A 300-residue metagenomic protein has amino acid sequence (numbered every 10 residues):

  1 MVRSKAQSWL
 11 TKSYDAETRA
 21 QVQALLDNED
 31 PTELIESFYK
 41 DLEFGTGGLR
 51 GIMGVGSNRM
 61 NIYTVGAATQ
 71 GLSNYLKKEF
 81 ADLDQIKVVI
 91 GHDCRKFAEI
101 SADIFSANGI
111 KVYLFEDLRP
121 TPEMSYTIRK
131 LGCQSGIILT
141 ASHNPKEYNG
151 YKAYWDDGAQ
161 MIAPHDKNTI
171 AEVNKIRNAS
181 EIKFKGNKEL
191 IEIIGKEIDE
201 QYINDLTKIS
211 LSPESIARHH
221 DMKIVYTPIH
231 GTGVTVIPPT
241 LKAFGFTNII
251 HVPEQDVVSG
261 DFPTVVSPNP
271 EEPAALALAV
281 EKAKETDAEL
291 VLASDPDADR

Functional and structural regions predicted by a protein language model:
S4-S101, E192-H220: An N-terminal, well-structured beta->alpha segment
Y14, L49-G51, G56-N58, R95 (+6 more regions): Short, glycine-/Ser/Thr-/acidic-enriched flexible segments
E17, E33-S37, L42, N149-L278 (+1 more regions): Gly/Ser/Thr-enriched, mixed-charge loops and adjacent short helices that form phosphate/oxyanion-binding elements
V65, A98, A102, D166 (+1 more regions): Short, highly selective alpha-helical patches that border small-molecule cofactor pockets in redox/cofactor-processing
A68-L72, M124-I128, I237, L241 (+1 more regions): Buried hydrophobic packing segments
V89-Y148, T247-R300: N-terminal small/polar loop signature for handling phosphorylated ligands or for N-terminal nucleophile
